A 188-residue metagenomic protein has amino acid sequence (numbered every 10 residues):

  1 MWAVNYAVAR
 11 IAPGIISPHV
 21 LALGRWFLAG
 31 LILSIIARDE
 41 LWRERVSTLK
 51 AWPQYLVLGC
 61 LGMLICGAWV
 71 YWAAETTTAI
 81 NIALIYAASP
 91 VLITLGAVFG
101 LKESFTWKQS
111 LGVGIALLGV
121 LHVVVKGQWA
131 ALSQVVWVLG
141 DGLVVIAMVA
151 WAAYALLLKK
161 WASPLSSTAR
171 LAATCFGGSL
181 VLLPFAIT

Functional and structural regions predicted by a protein language model:
M1, N5-A9, S34-Y86, H122: Specific transmembrane alpha-helical segments of multi-pass solute transporters/efflux pumps, especially DMT/EamA
M1-G24, A29, W72, S133-K160 (+2 more regions): Glycine-/small-residue-enriched transmembrane alpha-helix faces in small-molecule transporters and effluxers
V20-L31, G67-S104, Q109-S110, A147: Specific alpha-helical transmembrane segments that line the substrate/conduction pathway and gating interfaces
A22-G24, M63, G67, A79-A88 (+1 more regions): Helix-helix packing/entry segments at the starts of transmembrane helices
L33, G96, F105-G127, C175-F176 (+1 more regions): Hydrophobic transmembrane alpha-helices of multi-pass small-molecule transport proteins
V46-A51, A83-Y86, K102-H122, W137-V138: Loop-to-transmembrane alpha-helix entry segments
Y55-G59, Y71, A83, V113 (+2 more regions): Residue-level signature of transmembrane alpha-helical cores of multipass secondary-active transporters and flippases
I65-W72, L121-A130, G178-T188: Hydrophobic alpha-helical transmembrane segments in multi-pass integral membrane proteins
